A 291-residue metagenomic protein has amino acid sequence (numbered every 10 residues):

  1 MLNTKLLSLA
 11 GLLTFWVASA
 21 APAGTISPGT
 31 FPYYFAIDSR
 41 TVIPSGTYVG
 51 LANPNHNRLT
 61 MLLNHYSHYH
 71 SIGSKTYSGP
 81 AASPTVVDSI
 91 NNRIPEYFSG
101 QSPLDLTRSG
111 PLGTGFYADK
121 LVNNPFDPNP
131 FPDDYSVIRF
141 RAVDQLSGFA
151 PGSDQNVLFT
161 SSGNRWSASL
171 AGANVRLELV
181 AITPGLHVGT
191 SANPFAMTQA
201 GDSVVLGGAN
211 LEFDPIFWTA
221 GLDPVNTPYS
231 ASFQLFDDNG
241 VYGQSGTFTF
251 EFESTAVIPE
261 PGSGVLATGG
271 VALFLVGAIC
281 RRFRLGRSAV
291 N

Functional and structural regions predicted by a protein language model:
M1-L9, F283: Bacterial N-terminal signal peptides that target proteins for export
A10-V17: Bacterial N-terminal signal peptides
P22-I72, D237-V257: N-terminal segment immediately downstream of the Sec signal-peptide cleavage site in secreted/extracellular proteins
T85-V205: Extracellular-facing segments of soluble proteins and assemblies that are Gly/Ser/Thr-biased and enriched in aromatics
A209-D214: Aromatic sugar-binding surface patches on proteins that engage polysaccharides or sugar-phosphate polymers
T227-D237: A short beta-strand micro-motif common to beta-rich folds, especially ectodomain repeats
E260-R281: A short, hydrophobic C-terminal helix/tail in secreted or cell-surface proteins
G286-N291: Cytoplasmic C-terminal tails of single-pass
